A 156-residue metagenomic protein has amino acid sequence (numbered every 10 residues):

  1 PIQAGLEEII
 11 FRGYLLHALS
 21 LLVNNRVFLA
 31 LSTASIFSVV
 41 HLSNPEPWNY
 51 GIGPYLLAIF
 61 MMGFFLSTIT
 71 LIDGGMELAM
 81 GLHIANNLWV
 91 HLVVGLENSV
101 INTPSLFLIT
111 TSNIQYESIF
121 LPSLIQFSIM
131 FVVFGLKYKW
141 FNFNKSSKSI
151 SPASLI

Functional and structural regions predicted by a protein language model:
P1-A153: Transmembrane helix-loop-helix hairpins at the membrane interface of multi-pass integral membrane proteins
